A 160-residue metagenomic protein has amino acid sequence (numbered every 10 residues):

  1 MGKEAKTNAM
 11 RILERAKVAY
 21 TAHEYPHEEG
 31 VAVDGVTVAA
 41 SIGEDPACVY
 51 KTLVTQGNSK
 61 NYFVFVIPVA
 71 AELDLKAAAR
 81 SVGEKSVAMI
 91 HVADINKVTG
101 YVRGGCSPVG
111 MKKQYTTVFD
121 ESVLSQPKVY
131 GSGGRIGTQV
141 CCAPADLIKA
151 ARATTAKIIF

Functional and structural regions predicted by a protein language model:
M1-F160: Extended, low-hydrophobicity, polar/charged segments
